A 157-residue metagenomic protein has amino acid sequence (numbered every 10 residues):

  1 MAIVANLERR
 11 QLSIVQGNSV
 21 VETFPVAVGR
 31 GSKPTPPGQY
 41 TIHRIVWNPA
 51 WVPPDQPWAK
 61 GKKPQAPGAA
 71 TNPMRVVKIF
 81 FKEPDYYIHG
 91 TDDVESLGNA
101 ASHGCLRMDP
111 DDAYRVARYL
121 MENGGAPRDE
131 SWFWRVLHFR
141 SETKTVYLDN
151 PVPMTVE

Functional and structural regions predicted by a protein language model:
M1-S96, A117-R118, N150-V156: Gly/Pro-biased beta-strand-loop elements
L97-A101: Short glycine-enriched loop/turn motifs at secondary-structure junctions
A113-M121: Short active-site loop/helix that positions an aromatic residue
N123-P127: Cytochrome P450 catalytic domain signature, combining two hallmark sequence patches
R128-E157: Low-complexity, Gly/Ser/Thr/Pro-rich intrinsically disordered linker/tail segments
